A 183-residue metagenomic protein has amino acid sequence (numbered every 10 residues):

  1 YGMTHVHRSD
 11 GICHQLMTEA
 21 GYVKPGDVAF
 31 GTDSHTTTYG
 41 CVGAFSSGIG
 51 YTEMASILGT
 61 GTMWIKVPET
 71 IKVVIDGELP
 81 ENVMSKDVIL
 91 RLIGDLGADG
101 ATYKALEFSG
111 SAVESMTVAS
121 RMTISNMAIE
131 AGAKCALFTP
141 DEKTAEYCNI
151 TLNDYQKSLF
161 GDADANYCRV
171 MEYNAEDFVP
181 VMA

Functional and structural regions predicted by a protein language model:
Y1-A183: Fe-S-dependent hydro-lyases/dehydratases of central metabolism
